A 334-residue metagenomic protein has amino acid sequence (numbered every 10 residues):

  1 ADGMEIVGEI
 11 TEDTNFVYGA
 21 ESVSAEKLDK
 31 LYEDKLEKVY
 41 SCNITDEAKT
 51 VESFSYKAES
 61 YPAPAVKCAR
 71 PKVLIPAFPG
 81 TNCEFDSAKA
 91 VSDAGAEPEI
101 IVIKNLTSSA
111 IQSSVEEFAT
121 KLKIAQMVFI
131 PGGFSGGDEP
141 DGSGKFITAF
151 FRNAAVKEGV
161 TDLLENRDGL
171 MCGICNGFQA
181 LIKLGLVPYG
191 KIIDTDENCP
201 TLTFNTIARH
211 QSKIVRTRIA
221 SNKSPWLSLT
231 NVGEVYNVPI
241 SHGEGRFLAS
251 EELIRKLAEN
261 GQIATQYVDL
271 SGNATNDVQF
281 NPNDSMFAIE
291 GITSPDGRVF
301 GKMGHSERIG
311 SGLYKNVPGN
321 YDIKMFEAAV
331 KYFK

Functional and structural regions predicted by a protein language model:
A1, E9-E12, S22-V23, F78-T81 (+5 more regions): Short, glycine-/Ser/Thr-/acidic-enriched flexible segments
A1-K72, G80: Intein/HINT protein-splicing elements and their conserved insertion hotspots or analogous self-processing inserts
D2-E21, E99-N105, C199-A208, Q266: Beta-strand->loop->alpha-helix junctions that form or flank phosphate-binding loops in nucleotide-handling enzymes
Y56-S143, N153, L227-S228, E234-N237 (+4 more regions): Extended, subdomain-level signal for the structured scaffold at the beginning of enzyme domains
I111-S113, F118-T120, G159-D162, D194-K334: Amide-donor transfer/coupling interface in amidating biosynthetic enzymes
P131, S135-P225: Cysteine-nucleophile active-site neighborhood
